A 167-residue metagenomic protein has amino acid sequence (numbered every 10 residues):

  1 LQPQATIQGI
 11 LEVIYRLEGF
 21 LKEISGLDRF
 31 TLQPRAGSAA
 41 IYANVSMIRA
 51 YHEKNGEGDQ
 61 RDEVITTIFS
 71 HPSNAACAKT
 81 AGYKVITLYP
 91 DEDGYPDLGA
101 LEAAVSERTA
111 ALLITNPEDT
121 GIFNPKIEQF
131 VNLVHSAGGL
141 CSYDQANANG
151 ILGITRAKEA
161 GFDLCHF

Functional and structural regions predicted by a protein language model:
Q2-R35, A39: Conserved N-terminal alpha-helix of the aminotransferase class I/II PLP-enzyme fold
G9-L11, A39-F167: Conserved PLP-enzyme active-site core in the AAT-like
